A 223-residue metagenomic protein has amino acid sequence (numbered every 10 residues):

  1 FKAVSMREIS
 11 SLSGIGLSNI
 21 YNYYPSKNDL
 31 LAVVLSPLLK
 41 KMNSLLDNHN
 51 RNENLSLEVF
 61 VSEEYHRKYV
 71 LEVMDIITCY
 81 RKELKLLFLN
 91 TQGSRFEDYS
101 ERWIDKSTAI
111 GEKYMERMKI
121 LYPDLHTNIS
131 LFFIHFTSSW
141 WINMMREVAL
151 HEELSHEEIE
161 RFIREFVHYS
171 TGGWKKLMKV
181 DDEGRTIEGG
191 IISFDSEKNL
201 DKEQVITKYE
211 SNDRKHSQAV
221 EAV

Functional and structural regions predicted by a protein language model:
F1-D29, V33: Helix-turn-helix
L12, D29-L55, E64, K68-E72 (+3 more regions): Alpha-helical structural segments
K41-N52, E83, W140, M144-H151: Solvent-exposed, amphipathic alpha-helical segments
D47, V59-F88: Helical hydrophobic small-molecule/effector-binding pocket
N54-V59, L87-S94, P123-H126: Short linear capping/connector segments at secondary-structure termini
E64, E72-C79, Q92-I120, F132-I142: Amphipathic alpha-helical packing segments from all-alpha helical-bundle domains
R117-Y169, M178-I192: Hydrophobic/aromatic-rich alpha-helical bundle segments in the mid-to-C-terminal region
I206-V223: Long, low-complexity, intrinsically disordered segments
